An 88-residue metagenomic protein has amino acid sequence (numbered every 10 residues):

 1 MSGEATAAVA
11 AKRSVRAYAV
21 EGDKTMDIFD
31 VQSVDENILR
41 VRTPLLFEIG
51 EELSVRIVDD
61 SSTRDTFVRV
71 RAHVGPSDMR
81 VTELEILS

Functional and structural regions predicted by a protein language model:
M1-S88: Structured alpha-helical
